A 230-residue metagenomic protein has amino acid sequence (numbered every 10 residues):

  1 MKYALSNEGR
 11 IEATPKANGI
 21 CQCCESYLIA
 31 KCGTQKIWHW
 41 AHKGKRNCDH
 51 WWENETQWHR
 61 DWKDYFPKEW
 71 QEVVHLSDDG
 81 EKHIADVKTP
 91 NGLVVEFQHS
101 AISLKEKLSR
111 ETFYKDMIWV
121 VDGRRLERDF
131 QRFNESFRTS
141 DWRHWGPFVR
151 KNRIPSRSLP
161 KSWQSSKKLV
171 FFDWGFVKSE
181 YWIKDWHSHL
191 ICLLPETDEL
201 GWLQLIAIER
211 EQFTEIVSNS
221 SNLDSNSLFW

Functional and structural regions predicted by a protein language model:
M1-Q71, S77, T214, N219-W230: Nuclease-adjacent, charged terminal/linker segments that flank catalytic cores
K2-G9, A13-K16, R124-W230: Non-catalytic C-terminal interaction segments of nucleic acid-processing enzymes
I11-A13, E25-K31, D61-S109, R128-F137 (+2 more regions): Active-site metal-binding core of divalent-cation-utilizing nuclease and nuclease-like domains
E111-Y114: Short, conserved loop/helix-junction motifs that constitute active-site signature segments in enzyme catalytic cores
D116-V121: Short hydrophobic alpha-helical runs that function as membrane-insertion/retention elements
